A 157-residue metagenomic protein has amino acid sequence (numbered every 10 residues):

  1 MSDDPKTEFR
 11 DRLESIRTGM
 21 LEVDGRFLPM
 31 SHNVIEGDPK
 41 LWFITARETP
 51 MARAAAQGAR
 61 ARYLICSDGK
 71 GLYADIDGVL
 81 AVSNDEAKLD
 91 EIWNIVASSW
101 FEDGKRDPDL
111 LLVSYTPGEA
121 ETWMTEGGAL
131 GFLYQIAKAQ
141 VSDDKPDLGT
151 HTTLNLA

Functional and structural regions predicted by a protein language model:
M1-T18, T153, A157: N-terminal leader/targeting segments and the immediate start of mature chains
F9-F27, A61-I65: A short, Trp-centered hydrophobic/proline-enriched beta-strand micro-motif
P29-H32: Conserved beta-strand in the GNAT
V34-E36, M124: Short, low-complexity Ser/Thr-rich regulatory SLiMs
G37-W42: Short active-site oxyanion
I44-A46: Short hydrophobic/aromatic beta-strand micro-patches that form the beta-sheet surface supporting nucleotide- or nucleic
M51-E119: Short, structured beta-strand-loop surface elements
P108-A157: C-terminal edge-of-domain segments
